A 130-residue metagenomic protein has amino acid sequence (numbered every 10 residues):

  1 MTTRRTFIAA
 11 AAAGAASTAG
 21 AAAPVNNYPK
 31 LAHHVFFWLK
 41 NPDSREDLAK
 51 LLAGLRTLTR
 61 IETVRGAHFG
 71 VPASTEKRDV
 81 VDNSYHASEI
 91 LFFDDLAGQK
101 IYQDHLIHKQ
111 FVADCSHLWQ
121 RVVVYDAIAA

Functional and structural regions predicted by a protein language model:
M1-A15: N-terminal secretory signal peptides and thylakoid transit peptides that target proteins across membranes
I8, S17, V64-A67: Short acidic N-proximal helix/loop "leader" segments that mark the beginning of a domain or an inter-domain linker
T18-E46: C-terminal segment of N-terminal export signals and the immediately downstream linker at the start of the mature
A23-V25, L58-H86, Q120, V124-A129: Short, glycine- and small/hydrophobic-rich beta-strand elements in well-ordered beta-sheets
L31-L39, G70, T75-Q103: Short, well-ordered beta-strand segments in beta-rich or mixed alpha/beta enzyme and ligand-binding folds
D43-F69, L106-S116: Short amphipathic alpha-helical segments
L91-A129: Surface-exposed, polar helix/loop patches in the mature regions of secreted/periplasmic/lumenal proteins that form
